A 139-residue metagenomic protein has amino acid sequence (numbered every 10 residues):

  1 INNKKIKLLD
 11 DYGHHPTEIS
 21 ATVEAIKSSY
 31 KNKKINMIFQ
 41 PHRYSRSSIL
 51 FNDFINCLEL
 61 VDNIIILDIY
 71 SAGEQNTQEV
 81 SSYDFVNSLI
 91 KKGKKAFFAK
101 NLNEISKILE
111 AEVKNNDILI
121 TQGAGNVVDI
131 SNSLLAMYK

Functional and structural regions predicted by a protein language model:
I1-N63: Nucleotide phosphate-binding/pyrophosphate-handling subdomain across enzymes that bind or process nucleotide phosphates
K5, I55-N115: C-terminal helical cap/extension that packs against the catalytic core of soluble nucleotide-cofactor enzymes
L8-D11, A96, L119: Generic structural signal for residues in well-ordered beta-strands
H14, P41-Y44, I69-A72, A124-V127: Short glycine-rich anion-binding loops that position phosphate/pyrophosphate groups of nucleotides and phosphorylated
A21, I49-F51, T77-Q78, E110 (+1 more regions): Short amphipathic alpha-helical segments
E24-S28, N52-N56, V80-S82, N115 (+1 more regions): Short, solvent-exposed amphipathic alpha-helical segments in soluble enzyme and RNA/protein-processing domains
E104-L135: A glycine-rich beta-strand to alpha-helix segment that forms a phosphate/ribose-binding loop at ligand/cofactor sites
